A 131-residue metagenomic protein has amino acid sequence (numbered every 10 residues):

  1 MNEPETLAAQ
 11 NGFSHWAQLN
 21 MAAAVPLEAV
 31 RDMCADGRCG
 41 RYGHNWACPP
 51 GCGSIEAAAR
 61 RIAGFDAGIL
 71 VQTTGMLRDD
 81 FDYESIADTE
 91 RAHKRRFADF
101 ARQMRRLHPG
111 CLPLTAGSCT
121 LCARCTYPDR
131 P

Functional and structural regions predicted by a protein language model:
M1-P131: Auxiliary alpha/beta "docking" domains used to position bulky ligands
